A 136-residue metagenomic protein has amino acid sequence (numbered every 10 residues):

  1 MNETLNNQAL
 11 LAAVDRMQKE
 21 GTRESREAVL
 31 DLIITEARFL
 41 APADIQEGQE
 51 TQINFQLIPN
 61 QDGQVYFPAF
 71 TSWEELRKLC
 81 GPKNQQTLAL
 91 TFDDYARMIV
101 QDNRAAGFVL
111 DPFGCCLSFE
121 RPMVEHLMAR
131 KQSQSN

Functional and structural regions predicted by a protein language model:
M1-N136: An interfacial alpha-helical scaffold signature
